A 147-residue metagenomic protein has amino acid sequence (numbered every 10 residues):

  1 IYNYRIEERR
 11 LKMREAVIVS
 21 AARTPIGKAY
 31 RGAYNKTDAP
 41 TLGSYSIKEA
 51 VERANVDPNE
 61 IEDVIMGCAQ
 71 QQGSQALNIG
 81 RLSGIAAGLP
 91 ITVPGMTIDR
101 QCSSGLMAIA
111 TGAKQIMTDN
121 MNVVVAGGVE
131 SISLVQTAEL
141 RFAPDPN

Functional and structural regions predicted by a protein language model:
I1-K12: Short, Lys/Arg-enriched N-terminal segments with co-localized hydrophobic residues within the first ~10-30 amino acids
M13-A16, K28-E60, Q71-I79, G84-N147: Acyl-thioester C-C bond-transforming condensing/cleaving domain
A21-I26: Short polar catalytic/cofactor-binding loops
V64-C68: Short glycine-rich or small-residue beta-strand-to-loop segments that form or flank ligand, phosphate, metal/Fe-S
